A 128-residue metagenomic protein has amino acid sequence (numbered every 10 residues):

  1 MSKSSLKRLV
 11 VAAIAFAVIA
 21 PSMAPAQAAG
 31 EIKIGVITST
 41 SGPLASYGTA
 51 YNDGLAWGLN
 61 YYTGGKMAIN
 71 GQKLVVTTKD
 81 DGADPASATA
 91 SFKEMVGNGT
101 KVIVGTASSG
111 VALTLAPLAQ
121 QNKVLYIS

Functional and structural regions predicted by a protein language model:
M1-K33, G97: Short, low-complexity disordered leader/linker segments with a strong preference for bacterial N-terminal type II
I19-M23, S39, S109, S128: Short linear Ser/Thr-Pro motifs
E31, S46-Y51, Y61, G65-S128: Beta-alpha junction/loop-to-helix N-cap segments that form part of ligand/metal-binding clefts
G35-P43: Acidic/histidine-rich, surface-exposed loop or edge segments in extracytoplasmic proteins
